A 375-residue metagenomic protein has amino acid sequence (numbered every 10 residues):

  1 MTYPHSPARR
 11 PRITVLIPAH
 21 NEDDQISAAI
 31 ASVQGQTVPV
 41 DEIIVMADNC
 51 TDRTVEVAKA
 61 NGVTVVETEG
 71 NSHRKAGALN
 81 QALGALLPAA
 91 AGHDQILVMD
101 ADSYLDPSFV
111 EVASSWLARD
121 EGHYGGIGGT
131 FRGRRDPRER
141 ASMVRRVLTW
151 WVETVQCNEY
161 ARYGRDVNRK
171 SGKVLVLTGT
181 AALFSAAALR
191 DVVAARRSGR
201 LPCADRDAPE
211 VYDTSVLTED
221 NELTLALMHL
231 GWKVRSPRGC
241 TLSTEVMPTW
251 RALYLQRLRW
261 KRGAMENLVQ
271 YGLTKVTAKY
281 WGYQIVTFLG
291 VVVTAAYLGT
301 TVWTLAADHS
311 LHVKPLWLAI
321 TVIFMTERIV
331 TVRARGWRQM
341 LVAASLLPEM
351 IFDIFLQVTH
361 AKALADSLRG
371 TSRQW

Functional and structural regions predicted by a protein language model:
M1-S32: N-proximal low-complexity "stem/linker" segments adjacent to membrane-targeting elements
P11-T14, E42, E222: Cell-envelope/extracellular polymer assembly enzymes that use nucleotide-activated donors
A31-V40: Short, acidic, metal-binding catalytic loop of nucleotide-sugar glycosyltransferases
R53, D100-W116: Acidic donor-binding/catalytic loop of UDP-sugar-dependent glycosyltransferases, especially processive GT2
V55-Q81, A85, A89, R165: Conserved donor nucleotide-binding strand/loop of the catalytic core
K75-A78, A82, A91, F109-S215 (+2 more regions): Long helical/loop segments within the catalytic core of UDP-sugar-dependent glycosyltransferases, especially the large
A90-Y104: Short beta-strand-to-loop acidic/aromatic patch adjacent to the donor-nucleotide binding site
I285-G370: Membrane-embedded multi-pass helical conduit in multi-pass membrane proteins, especially envelope-biosynthetic
